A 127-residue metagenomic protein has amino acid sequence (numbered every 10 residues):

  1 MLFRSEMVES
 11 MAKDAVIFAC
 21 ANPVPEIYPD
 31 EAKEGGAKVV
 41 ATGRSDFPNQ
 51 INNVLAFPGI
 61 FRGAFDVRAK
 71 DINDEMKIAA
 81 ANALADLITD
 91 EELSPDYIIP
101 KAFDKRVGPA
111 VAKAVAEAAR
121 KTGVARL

Functional and structural regions predicted by a protein language model:
M1-L2: Short, small-residue-biased leader/transition segments that mark boundaries at the very start of proteins
S5-M7, P29: Generic recognition of flexible, low-complexity loop/linker segments
M7, M11-D14, A21: Phosphate/diphosphate-binding loops
V16-L127: Adenosine-phosphate binding glycine-rich loop
